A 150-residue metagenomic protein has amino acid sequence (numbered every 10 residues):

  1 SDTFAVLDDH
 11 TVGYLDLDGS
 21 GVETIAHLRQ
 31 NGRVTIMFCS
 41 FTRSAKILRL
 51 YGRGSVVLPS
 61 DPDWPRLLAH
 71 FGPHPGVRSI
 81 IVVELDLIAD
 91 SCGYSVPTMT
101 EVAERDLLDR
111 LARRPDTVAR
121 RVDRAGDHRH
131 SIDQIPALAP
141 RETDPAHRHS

Functional and structural regions predicted by a protein language model:
S1-S150: Binding-site signature for planar aromatic cofactors or substrates
